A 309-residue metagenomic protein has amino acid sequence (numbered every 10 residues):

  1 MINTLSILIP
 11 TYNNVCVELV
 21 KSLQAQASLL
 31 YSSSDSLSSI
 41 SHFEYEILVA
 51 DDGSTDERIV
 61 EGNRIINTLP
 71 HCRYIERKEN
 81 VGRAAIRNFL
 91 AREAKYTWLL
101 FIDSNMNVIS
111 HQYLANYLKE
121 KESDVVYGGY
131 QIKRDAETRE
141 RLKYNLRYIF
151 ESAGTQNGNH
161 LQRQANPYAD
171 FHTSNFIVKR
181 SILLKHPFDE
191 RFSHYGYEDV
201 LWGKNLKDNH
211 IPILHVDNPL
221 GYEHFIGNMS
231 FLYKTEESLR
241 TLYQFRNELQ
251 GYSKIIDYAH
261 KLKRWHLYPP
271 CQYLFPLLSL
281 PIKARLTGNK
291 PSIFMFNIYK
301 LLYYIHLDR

Functional and structural regions predicted by a protein language model:
N13-S38: Short, well-formed alpha-helical segments that are part of the catalytic scaffolds of diverse glycosyltransferases
L48-V60, M106-N107: A conserved acidic beta->alpha catalytic loop
R77-A94: Glycine-rich, basic loop-to-helix element that forms the pyrophosphate-binding segment of sugar-nucleotide handling
L99: Short aromatic/hydrophobic "clamp" motif used to bind/position activated sugar donors
H111-Y144: Conserved donor NDP-sugar-binding/catalytic core segment of glycosyltransferases
L146-Y168: Short, flexible, basic/aromatic active-site loop/helix in glycosyltransferases
H194-W202: Acidic donor-binding loop at a coil-to-helix junction in glycosyltransferase catalytic cores that engages
E237-R240, K254-R309: Non-catalytic, C-terminal membrane-associated alpha-helical segments of glycosyltransferases
